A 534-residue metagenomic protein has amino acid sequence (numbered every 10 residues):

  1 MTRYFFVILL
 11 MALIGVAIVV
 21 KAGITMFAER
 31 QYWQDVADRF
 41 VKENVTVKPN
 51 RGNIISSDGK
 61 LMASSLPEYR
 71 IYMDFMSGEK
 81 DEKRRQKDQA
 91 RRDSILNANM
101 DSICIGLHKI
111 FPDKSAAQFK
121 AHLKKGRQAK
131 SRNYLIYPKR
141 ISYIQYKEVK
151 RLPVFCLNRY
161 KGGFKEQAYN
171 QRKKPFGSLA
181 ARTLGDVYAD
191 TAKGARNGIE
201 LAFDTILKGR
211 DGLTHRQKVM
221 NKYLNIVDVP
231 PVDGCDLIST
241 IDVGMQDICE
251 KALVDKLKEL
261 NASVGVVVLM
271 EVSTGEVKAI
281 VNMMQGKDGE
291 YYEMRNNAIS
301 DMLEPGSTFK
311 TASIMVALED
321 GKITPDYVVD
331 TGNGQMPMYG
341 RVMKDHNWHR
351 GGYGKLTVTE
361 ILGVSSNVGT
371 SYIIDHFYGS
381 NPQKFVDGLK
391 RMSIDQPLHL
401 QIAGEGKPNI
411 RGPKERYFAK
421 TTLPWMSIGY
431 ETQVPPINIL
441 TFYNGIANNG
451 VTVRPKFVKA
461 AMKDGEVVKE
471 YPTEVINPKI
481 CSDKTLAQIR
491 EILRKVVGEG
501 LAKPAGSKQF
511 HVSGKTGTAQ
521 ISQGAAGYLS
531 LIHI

Functional and structural regions predicted by a protein language model:
M1-E293, K384-R391, A505-K508, G514-T516 (+1 more regions): Periplasmic/cell-envelope proteins involved in peptidoglycan metabolism and beta-lactam response
K48, L96, G306-S307, Y378: Charged, low-complexity surface patches
A63, R216-D228, G265-G306, M315-L531: Beta-lactam-recognizing serine transpeptidase/beta-lactamase-like catalytic domain environment
